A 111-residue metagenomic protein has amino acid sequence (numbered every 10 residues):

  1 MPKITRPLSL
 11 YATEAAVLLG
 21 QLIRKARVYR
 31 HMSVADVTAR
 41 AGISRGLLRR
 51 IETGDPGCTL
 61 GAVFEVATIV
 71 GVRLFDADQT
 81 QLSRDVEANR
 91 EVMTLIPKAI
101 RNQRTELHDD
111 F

Functional and structural regions predicted by a protein language model:
P2-V28: A short, Lys/Arg-rich alpha-helix, primarily the initiator
Q21, H31-M32, C58: Residue-level signal for the short linker/turn that defines the boundary of a DNA-recognition helix
H31-L47: Short alpha-helical DNA-recognition segment
S44, D55, V70: The DNA-recognition helices of helix-turn-helix-type DNA-binding domains
T59-A77: DNA major-groove recognition helix of helix-turn-helix/homeodomain DNA-binding modules
A77-F111: Short, charged recognition helix plus adjacent turn of helix-turn-helix-like nucleic-acid-binding domains
